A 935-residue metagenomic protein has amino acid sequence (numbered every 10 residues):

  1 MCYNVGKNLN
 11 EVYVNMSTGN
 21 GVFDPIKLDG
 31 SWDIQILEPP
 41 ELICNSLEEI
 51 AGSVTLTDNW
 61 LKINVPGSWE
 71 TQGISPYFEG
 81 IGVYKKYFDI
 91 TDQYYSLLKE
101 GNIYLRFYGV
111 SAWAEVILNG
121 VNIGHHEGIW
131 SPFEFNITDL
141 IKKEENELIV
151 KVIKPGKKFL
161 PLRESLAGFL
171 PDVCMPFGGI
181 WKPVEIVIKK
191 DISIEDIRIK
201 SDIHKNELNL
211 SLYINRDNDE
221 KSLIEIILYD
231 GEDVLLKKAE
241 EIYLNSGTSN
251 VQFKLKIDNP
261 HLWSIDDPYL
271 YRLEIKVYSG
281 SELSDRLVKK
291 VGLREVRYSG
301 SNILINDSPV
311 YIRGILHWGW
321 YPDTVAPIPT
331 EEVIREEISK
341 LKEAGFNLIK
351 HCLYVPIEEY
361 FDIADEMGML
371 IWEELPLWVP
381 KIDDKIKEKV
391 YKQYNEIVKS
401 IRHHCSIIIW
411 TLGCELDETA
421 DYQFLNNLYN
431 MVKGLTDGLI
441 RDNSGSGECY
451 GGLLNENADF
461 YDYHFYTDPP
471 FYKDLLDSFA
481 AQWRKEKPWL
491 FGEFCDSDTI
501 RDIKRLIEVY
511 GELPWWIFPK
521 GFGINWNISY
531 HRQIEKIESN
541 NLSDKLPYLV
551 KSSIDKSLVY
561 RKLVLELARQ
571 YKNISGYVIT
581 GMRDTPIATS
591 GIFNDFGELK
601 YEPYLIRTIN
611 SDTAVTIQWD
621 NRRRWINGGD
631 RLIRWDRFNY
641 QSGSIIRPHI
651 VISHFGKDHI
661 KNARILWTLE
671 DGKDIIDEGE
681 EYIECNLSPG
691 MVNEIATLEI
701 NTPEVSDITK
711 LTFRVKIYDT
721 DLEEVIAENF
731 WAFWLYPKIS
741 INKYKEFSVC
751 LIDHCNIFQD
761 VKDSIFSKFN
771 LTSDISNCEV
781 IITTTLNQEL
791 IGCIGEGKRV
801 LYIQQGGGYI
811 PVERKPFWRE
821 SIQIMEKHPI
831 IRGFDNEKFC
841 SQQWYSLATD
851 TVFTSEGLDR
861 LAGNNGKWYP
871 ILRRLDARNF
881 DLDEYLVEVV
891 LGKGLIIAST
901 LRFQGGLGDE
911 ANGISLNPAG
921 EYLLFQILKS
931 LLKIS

Functional and structural regions predicted by a protein language model:
M1-Q72, K151, P155-K158, G231 (+3 more regions): Accessory carbohydrate-binding/adhesion or oligomerization-edge regions at the termini of glycan-active proteins
T18-G19, I26, G30-P39, I74-S75 (+7 more regions): Accessory beta-strand-rich segments of carbohydrate-active enzymes
P66-I90, L97-F107, S111-L118, G124-E127 (+9 more regions): Active-site-adjacent substrate/metal-binding segments within catalytic domains of carbohydrate-active enzymes
L118, E207-I242, V251, L273 (+3 more regions): Beta-strand-rich binding/interaction modules
K142-E145, Y213-R297, V705-I739: Extended acidic/polar, glycine-enriched regions that form or flank non-catalytic beta-rich accessory modules
I338-S339, L348-G597, I781: Substrate-binding/catalytic cleft of secreted carbohydrate-active enzymes, primarily glycoside hydrolases
S776-P816, K893: Short alpha-beta junction capping motif
G808-V812, W818-Q926: Catalytic beta-strand/loop cores that center a nucleophilic Ser/Cys/Thr and support acyl-enzyme chemistry
